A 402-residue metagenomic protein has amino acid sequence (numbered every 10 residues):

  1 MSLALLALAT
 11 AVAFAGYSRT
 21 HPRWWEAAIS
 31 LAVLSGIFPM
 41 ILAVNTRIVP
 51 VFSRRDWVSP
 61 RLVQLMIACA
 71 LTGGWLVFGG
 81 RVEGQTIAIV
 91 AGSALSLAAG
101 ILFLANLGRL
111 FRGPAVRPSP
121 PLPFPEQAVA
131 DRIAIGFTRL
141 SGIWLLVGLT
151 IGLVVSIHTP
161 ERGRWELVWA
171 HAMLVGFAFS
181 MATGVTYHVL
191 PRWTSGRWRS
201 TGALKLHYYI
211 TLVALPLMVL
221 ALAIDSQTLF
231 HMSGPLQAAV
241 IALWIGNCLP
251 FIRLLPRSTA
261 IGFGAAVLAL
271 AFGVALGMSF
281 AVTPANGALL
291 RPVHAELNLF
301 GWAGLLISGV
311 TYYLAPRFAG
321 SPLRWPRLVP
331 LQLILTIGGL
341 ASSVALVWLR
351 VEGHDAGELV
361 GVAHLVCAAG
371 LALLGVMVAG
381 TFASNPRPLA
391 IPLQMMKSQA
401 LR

Functional and structural regions predicted by a protein language model:
M1-R402: Hydrophobic alpha-helical transmembrane segments of multi-pass integral membrane proteins
